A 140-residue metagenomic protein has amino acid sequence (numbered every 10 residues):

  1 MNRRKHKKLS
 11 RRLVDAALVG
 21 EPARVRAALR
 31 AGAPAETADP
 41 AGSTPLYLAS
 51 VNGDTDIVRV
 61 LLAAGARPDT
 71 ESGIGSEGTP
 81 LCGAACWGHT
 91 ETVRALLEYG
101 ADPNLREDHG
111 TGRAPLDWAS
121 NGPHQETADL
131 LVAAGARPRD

Functional and structural regions predicted by a protein language model:
M1-A31, P40, R59, A63 (+1 more regions): Intrinsically disordered, low-complexity regulatory segments in ankyrin-centric signaling systems
H6-V14, A38-T44, E71-P80, R106-P115: Ankyrin-repeat boundary/"N-cap" motif
D15-G20, L48-D54, G83-H89, W118-H124: Ankyrin repeat A-helix N-terminal signature
R24, D56-I57, E91-T92, E126-T127: Conserved ankyrin/ankyrin-like repeat signature
R26-P34, R59-R67, R94-D102, L130-R137: Ankyrin repeat domain, specifically the short helix-to-loop turn at the C-terminus of the second helix of each repeat
L48-R59, A63, R67-I74, G78 (+1 more regions): Alpha-helical adaptor scaffolds
G78-G122: Ankyrin-repeat and related helical/solenoid repeat scaffolds used for protein-protein interactions
T111-D140: Leucine-rich solenoid repeat scaffolds
